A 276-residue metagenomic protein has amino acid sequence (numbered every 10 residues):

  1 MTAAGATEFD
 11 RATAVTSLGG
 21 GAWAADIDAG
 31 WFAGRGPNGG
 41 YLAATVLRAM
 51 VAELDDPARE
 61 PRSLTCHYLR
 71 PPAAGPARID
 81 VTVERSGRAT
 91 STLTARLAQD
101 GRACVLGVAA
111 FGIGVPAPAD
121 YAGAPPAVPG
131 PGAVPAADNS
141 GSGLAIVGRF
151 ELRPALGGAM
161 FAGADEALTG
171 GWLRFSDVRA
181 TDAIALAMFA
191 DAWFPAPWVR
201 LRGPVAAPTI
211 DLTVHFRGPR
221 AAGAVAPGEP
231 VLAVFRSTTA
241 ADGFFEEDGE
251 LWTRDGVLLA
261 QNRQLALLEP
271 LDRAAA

Functional and structural regions predicted by a protein language model:
M1-A276: Terminal targeting signals and extreme-terminal segments of soluble enzymes
